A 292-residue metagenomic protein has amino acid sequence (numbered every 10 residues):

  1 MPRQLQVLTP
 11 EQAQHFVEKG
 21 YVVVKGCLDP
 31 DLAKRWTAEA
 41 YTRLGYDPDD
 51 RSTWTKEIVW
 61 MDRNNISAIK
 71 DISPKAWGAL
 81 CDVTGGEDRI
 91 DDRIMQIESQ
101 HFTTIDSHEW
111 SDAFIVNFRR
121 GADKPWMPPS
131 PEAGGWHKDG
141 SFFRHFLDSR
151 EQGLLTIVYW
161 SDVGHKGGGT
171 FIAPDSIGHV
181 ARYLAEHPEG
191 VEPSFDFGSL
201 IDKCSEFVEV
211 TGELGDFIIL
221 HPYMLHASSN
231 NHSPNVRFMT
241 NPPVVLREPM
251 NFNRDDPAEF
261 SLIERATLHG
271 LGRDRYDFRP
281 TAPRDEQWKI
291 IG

Functional and structural regions predicted by a protein language model:
M1-R3: Eukaryotic N-terminal targeting leaders
L8-K19, L28-L214, S229-V236, P242-P249: Non-heme Fe(II) oxygenase catalytic core, chiefly the N-lobe of the double-stranded beta-helix
K25-G26, W136, L220-P222: Short His-Asn-centered micro-motif
Y183-S199, L214-I219, Y223-G292: Non-heme Fe(II)/2-oxoglutarate
